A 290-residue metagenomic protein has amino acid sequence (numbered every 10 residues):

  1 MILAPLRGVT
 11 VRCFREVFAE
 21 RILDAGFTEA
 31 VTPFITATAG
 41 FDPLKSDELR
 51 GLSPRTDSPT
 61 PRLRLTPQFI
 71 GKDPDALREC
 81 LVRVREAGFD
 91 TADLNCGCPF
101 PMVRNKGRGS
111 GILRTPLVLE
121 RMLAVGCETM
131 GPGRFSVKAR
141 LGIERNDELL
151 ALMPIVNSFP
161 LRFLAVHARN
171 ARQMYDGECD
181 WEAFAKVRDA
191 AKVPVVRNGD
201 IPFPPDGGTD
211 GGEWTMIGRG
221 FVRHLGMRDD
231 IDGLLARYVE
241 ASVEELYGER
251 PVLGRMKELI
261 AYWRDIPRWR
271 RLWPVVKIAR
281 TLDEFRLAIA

Functional and structural regions predicted by a protein language model:
M1-I2, C13, A124-T129, R134 (+4 more regions): Alpha/beta catalytic cores of nucleotide-metabolism and tRNA/nucleoside-modifying enzymes
L3, F18, P33, P67 (+6 more regions): Conserved, mostly hydrophobic/aromatic
L6-G8, I35-A37, I70-K72, G97-P99 (+4 more regions): Active-site beta-loop-alpha junctions enriched in small/polar residues
L6-R83: Glycine-rich, positively charged N-terminal anion/phosphate-binding segment
E20-A25, R78-A92, C96-M102, K106 (+2 more regions): Alpha/beta enzyme core
G40-D42, M174, H224-D230: Short, charged, surface-exposed secondary-structure boundary motifs
K45-D47, G107-L113: Short glycine-enriched, charge-decorated loop/helix-capping segments at active-site entrances that position
